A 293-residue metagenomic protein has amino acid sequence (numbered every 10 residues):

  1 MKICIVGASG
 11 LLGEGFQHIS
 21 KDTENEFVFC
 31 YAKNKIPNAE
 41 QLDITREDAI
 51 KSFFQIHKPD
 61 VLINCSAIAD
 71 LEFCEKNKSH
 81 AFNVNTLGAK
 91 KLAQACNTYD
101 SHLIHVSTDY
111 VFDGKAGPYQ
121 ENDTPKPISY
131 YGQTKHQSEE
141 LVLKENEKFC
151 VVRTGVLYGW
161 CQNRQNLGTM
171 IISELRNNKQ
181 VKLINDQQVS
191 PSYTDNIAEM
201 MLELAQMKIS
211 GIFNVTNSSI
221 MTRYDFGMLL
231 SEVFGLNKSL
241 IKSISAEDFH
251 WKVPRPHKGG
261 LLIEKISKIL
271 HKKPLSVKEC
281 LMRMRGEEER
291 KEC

Functional and structural regions predicted by a protein language model:
I3-D22: N-terminal Rossmann NAD(P)H-binding glycine-rich loop of SDR-like oxidoreductase domains
I44-V84: NAD(P)H-binding glycine-rich loop region in Rossmannoid oxidoreductase-like domains and their noncatalytic homologs
K76-I104: NAD(P)-cofactor binding segment of oxidoreductase domains
N83-K91, V111-V152, Y158: Catalytic helix-loop patch of NAD(P)-dependent Rossmann-fold dehydrogenases
E140-V189, N196, E203: NAD(P)-dependent short-chain dehydrogenase/reductase
L183-Q188, F213-M221, I269: Glycine-rich Rossmann NAD(P)(H)-binding loop
M200, M207-W251, K258, E292-C293: Mid/C-terminal beta-alpha module of Rossmann-like enzyme folds, strongest in SDR-family dehydrogenases/epimerases
V277-C293: Amphipathic terminal alpha-helices
